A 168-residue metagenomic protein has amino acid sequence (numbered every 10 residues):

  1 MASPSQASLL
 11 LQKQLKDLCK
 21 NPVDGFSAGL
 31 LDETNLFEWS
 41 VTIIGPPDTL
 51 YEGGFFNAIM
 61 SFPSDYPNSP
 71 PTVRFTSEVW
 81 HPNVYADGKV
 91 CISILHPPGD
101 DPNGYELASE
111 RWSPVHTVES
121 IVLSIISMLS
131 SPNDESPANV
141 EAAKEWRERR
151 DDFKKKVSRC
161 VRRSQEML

Functional and structural regions predicted by a protein language model:
A2, C19-F56, S64-Y66: N-terminal onset of structured domains
A2-P22, P70-L168: Domain-scale recognition of soluble eukaryotic interaction modules
W39, F56-A58, P71, L123: Hydrophobic residues positioned within well-ordered beta-strands of beta-sheet architectures
T42, I59-S61, R74, S93: Residue-level recognition of well-ordered beta-strand positions that form the cores of beta-sheet-rich folds across
G45, F62-S64, S77, H96: Non-catalytic surface loops within mature trypsin-like serine protease
L50-N68, F153, C160-V161, Q165: Amphipathic repeat-derived elements
